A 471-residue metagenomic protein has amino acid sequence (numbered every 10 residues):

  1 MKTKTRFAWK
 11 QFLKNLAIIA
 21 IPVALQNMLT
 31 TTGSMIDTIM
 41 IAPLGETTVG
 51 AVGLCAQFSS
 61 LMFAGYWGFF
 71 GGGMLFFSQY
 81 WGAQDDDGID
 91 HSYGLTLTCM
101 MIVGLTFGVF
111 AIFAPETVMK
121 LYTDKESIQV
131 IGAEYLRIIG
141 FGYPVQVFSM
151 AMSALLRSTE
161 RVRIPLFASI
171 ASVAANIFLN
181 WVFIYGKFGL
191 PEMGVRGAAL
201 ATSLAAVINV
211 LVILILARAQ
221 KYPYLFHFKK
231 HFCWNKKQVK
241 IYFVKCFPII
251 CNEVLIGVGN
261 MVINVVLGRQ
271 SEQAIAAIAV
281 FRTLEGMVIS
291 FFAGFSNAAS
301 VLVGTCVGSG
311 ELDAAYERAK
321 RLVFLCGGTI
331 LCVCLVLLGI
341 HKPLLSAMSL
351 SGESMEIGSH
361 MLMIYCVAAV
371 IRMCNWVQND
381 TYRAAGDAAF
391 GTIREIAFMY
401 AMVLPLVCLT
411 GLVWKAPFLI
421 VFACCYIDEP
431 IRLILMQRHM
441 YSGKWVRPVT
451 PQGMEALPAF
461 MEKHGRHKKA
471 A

Functional and structural regions predicted by a protein language model:
M1-A20, F77-P144, L190-F247, V303-A368 (+1 more regions): Short alpha-helical transmembrane segments in multi-pass integral membrane proteins
F7-I39, P43-L44, S60-G72, F76 (+6 more regions): N-terminal transmembrane alpha-helices
I18-D37, I138, S172, A205-N209 (+4 more regions): Transmembrane helical elements of multi-pass membrane transporters/channels
V23, N27, T38-I39, A56 (+16 more regions): Transmembrane alpha-helix boundary and packing residues in multipass membrane permease domains and related
M28, T32-G50, M119-E126, V182-M193 (+4 more regions): Helix-terminus/linker motif at the lipid-water interface of multi-pass membrane proteins
V49-I112, Q146-P165, N264, I275-H341 (+1 more regions): Small-residue-rich hydrophobic transmembrane alpha-helices
F70, M74, I139-S158, P165-V173 (+6 more regions): Short runs within selected transmembrane alpha-helices of multi-pass transporters and secretion channels
A111, A154, N180, I184 (+9 more regions): Structural signal for membrane-spanning alpha-helices in multi-pass inner-membrane proteins, emphasizing helix cores
